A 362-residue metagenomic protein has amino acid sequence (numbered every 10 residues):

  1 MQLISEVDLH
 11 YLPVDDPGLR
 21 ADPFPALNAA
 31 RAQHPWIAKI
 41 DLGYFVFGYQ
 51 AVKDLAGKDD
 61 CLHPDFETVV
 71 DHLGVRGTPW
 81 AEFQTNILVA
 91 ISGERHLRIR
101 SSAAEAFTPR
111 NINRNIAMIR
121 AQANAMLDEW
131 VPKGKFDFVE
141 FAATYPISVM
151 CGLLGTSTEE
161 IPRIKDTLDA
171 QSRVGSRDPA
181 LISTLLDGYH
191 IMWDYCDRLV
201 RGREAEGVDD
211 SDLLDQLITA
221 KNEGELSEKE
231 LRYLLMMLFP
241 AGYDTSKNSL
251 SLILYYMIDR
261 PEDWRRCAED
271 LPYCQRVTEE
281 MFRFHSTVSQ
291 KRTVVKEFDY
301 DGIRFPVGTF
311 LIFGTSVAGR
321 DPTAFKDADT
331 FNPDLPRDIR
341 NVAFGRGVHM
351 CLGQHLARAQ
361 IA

Functional and structural regions predicted by a protein language model:
M1-A362: Cytochrome P450
